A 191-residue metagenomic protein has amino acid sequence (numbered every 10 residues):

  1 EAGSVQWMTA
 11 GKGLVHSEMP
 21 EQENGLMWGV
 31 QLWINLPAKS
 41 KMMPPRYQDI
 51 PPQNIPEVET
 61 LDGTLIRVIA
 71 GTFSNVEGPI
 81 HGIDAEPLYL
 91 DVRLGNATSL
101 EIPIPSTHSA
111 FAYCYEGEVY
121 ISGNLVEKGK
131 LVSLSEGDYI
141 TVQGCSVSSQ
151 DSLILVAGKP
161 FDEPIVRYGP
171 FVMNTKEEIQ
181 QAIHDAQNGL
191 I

Functional and structural regions predicted by a protein language model:
E1-I191: Jelly-roll (double-stranded beta-helix
